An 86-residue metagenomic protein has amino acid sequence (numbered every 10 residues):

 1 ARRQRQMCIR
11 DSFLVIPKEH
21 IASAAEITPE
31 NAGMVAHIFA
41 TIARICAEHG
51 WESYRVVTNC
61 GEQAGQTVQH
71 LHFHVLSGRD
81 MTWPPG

Functional and structural regions predicted by a protein language model:
A1-I9: Single conserved hydrophobic/aromatic residue that forms the stacking wall/gate of nucleotide- or nucleobase-binding
Q6, C46-E48, G65: Short secondary-structure boundary/capping segments
F13-I21, C60-G78: Histidine-centered catalytic micro-motifs
F13-V15, E19-V35: Short histidine-centered catalytic/ligand-binding loop motif
A24-A25, G65-Q66, P84: Short active-site-adjacent structural elements
E30-H49: Long, well-ordered alpha-helical scaffolding segments within enzyme catalytic domains, especially pronounced
E52-G61: A short glycine-rich, hydrophobically flanked beta-strand micro-motif that places a catalytic Asp/Glu for divalent metal
G78-G86: Flexible, gly/pro- and Lys/Arg-enriched active-site loops
